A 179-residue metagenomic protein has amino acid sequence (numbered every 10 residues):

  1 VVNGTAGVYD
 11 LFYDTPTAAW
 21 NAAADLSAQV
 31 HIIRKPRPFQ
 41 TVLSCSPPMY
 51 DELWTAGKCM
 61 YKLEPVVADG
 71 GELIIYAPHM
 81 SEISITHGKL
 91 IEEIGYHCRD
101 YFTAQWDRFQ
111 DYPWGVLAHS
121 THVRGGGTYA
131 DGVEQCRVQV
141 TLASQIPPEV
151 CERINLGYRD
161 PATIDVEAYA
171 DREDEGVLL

Functional and structural regions predicted by a protein language model:
V1-R34, P38, P65: Conserved, well-structured core segments that form the ligand-binding/active-site neighborhood of functional domains
G4-V8, M49-E52, S81-T86, P148-V150: Flexible loop/turn segments at secondary-structure boundaries
P16, L53-A56, R159: A conditional alpha-helix N-cap/helix-loop micro-motif detector
S27-H31, L43-S46, Y50, E64-V67 (+1 more regions): Alpha-helix capping/termination and helix-coil
F39-W54, G125-G127, E167-E173: Non-transmembrane, aqueous-exposed alpha-helical and coiled segments at domain scale
T41-C45, I74, L178: Structural motif
D51-T141: C-terminal catalytic subdomain
V133-L179: Extended hydrophobic packing segments that form well-structured cores
